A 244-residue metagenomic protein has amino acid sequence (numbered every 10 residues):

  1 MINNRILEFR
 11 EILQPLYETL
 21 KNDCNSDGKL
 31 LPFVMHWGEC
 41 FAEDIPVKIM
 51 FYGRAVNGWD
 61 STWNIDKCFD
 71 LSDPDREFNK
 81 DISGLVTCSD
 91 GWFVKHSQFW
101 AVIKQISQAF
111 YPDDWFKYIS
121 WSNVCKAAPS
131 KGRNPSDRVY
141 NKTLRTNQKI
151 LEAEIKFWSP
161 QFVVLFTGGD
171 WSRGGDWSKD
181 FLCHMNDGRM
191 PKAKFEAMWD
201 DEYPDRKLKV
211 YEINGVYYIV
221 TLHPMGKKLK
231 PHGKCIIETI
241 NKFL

Functional and structural regions predicted by a protein language model:
M1-K95, L144-E154, D205-L208, K242: Active-site and ligand/interface coordination hotspots across diverse enzymes and nucleic-acid-associated assemblies
M1-L13, E18, D137-K149, S172-L244: C-terminal capping/extension of enzyme domains
G38-E39, P112, T167: Glycine-centered helix-coil hinge/cap
D44, R54-A55, N123-V124, L165-D170: Short, well-ordered beta-to-alpha junction loops that form the rim of enzyme active sites and present histidine/acidic
K48-F51, W59-L144, L222-L244: Mobile, glycine- and charge-enriched loop segments and immediately flanking short secondary-structure elements within
F51, V164, Y218-V220: Structural motif
Q105-K117, F157-P160, K209-Y217: A structural motif corresponding to the C-terminal end of an alpha-helix and its immediate exit/capping segment
L151-G169: Proline-aspartate-enriched helix->loop->beta-strand connector
